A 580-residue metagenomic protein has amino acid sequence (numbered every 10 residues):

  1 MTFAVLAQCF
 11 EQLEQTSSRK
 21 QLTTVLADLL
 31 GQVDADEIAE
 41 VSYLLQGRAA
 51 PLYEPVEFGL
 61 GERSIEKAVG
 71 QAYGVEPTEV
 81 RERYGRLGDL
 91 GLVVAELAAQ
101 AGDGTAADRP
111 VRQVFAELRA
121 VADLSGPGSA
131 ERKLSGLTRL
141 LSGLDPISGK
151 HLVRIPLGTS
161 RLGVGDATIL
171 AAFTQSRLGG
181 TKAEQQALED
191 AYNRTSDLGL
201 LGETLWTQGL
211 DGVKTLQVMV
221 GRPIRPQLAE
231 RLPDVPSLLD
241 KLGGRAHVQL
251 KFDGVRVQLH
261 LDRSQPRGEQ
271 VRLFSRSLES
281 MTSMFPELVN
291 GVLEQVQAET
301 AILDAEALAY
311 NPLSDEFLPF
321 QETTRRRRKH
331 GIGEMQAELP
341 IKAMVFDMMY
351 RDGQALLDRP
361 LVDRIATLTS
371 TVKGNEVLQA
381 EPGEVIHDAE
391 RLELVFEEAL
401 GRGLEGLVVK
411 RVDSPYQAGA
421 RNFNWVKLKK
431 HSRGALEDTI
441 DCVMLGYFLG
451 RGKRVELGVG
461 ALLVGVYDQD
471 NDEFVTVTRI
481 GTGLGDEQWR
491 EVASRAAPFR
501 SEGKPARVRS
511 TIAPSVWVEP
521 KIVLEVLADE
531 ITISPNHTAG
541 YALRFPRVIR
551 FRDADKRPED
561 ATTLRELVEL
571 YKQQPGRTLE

Functional and structural regions predicted by a protein language model:
M1-V385, Q469-R479, V508-I512, H537 (+1 more regions): N-terminal nucleic-acid-engaging modules of covalent nucleotidyltransferase systems
F3-E11, V345, M349, L463 (+6 more regions): Core nucleotide-handling region used for phosphoryl-transfer chemistry
S42, V218, R222-S277, G333 (+4 more regions): Nucleic-acid 5′ end/cap handling module spanning
L303, I341, K521-I522, P546: Short glycine-/polar-rich loops that comprise or flank the Walker A/P-loop and associated switch/sensor motifs
